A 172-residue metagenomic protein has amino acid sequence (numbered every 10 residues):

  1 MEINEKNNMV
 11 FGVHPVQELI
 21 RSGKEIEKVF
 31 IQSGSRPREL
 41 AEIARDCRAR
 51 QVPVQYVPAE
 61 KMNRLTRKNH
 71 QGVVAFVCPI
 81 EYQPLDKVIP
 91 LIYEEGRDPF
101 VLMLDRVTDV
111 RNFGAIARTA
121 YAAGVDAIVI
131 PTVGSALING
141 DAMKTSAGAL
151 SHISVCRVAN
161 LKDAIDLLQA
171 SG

Functional and structural regions predicted by a protein language model:
M1-L91: N-terminal positively charged helical leader segments and presequences
E18-E25, P90-G172: RNA substrate-binding interface of SAM-dependent RNA methyltransferases
